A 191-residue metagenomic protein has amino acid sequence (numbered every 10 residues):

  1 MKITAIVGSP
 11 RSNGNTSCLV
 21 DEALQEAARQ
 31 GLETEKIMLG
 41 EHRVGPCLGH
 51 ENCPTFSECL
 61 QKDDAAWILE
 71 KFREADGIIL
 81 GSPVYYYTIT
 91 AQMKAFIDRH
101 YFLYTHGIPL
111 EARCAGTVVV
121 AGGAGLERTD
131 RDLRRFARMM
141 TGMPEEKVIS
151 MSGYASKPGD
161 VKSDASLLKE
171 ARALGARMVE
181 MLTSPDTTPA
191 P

Functional and structural regions predicted by a protein language model:
M1-H106, P144-E146, P158-P191: N-terminal beta1-alpha1-beta2 submodule of the flavodoxin-like/Rossmannoid cofactor-binding fold
A91-Q92, T105-M151: Short, glycine-/small-residue-rich phosphate/pyrophosphate-handling segment
Y154: Active-site rim beta-loop-alpha module in soluble metabolic enzymes
